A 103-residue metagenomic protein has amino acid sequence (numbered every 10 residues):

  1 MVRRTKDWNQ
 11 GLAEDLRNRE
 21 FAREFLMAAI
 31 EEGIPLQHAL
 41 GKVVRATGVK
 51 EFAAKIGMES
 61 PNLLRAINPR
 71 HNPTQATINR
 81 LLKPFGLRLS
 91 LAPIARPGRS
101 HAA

Functional and structural regions predicted by a protein language model:
M1-A39, P97-A103: N-terminal flexible/basic segments that precede or flank functional cores
R45-R65: Short alpha-helical DNA-recognition segment
E59, R96-P97: Positions that flank functional sites
T74-A92: DNA major-groove recognition helix of helix-turn-helix/homeodomain DNA-binding modules
